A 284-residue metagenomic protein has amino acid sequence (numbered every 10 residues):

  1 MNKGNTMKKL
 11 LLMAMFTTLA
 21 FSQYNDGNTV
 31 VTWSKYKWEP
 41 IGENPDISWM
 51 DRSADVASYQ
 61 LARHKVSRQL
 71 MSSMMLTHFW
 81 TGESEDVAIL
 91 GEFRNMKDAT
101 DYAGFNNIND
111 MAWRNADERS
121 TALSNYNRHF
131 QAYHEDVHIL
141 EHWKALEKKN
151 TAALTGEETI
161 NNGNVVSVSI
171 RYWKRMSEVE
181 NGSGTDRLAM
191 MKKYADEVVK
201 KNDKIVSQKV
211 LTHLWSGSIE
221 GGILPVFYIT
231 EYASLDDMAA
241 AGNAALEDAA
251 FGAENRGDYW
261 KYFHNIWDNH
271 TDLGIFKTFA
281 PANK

Functional and structural regions predicted by a protein language model:
M1-T6: Short, Lys/Arg-enriched N-terminal segments with co-localized hydrophobic residues within the first ~10-30 amino acids
K9-L19: Sec-dependent N-terminal signal peptides
S22-M111, T121-F251, G257, K261-K284: Short S/T/G/P-rich N-terminal loop/turn motif that feeds into the first structured element of a domain
D117: Acidic/polar, glycine-enriched structural segments that form the non-catalytic walls/loops of the carbohydrate-binding
